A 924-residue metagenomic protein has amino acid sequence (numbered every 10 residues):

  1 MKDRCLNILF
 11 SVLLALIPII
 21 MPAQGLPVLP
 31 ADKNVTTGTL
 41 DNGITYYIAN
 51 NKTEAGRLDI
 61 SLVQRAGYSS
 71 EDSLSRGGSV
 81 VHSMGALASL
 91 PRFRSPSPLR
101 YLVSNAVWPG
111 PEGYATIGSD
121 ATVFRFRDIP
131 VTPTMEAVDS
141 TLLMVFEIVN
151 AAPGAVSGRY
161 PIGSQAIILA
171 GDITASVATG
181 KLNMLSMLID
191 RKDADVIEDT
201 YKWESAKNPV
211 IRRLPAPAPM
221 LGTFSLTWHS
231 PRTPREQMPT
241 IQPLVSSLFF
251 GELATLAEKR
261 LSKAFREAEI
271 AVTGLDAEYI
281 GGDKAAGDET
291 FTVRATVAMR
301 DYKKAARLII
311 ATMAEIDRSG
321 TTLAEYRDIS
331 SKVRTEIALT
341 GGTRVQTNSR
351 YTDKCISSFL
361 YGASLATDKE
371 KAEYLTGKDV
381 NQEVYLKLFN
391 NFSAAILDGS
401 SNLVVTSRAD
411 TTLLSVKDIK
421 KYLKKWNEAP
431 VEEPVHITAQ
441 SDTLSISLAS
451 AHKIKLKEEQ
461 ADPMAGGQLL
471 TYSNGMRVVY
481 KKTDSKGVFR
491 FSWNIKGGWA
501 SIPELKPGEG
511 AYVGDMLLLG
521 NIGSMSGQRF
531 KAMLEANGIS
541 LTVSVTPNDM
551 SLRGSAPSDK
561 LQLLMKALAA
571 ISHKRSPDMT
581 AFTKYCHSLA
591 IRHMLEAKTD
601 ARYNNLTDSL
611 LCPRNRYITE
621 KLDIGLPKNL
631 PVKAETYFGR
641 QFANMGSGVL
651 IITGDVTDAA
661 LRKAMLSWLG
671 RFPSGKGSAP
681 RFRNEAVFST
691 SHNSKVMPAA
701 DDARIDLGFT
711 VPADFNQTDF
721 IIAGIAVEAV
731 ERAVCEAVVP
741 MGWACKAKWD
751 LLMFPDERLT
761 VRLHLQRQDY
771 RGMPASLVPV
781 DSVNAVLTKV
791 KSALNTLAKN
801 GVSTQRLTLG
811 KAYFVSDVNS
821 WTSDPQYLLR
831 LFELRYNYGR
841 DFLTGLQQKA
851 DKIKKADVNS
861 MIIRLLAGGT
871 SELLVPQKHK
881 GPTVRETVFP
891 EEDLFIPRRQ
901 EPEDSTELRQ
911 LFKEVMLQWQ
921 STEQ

Functional and structural regions predicted by a protein language model:
L9-I19: Bacterial N-terminal signal peptides
A23-N50, T174-P239, P243, S247-L248 (+10 more regions): Proteolytic maturation boundary segments
A31-V35, D41, A55-D59, V63 (+23 more regions): Extracytoplasmic
G43, L62, S79-M84, F124 (+27 more regions): Buried hydrophobic packing residues in well-ordered domains
I48, Q64-D72, S83-P91, V123-M135 (+18 more regions): Second-shell loop/turn segments in exported
D59-E136, E147, A155-V156, T255-E289 (+6 more regions): M16/MPP (pitrilysin/insulinase) zinc-metallopeptidase core fold and M16-derived inactive scaffolds
V63, F93-I162, S176, I197-D199 (+9 more regions): Acidic/histidine-enriched segments that form metal/cofactor-coordinating and catalytic pocket/exosite environments
